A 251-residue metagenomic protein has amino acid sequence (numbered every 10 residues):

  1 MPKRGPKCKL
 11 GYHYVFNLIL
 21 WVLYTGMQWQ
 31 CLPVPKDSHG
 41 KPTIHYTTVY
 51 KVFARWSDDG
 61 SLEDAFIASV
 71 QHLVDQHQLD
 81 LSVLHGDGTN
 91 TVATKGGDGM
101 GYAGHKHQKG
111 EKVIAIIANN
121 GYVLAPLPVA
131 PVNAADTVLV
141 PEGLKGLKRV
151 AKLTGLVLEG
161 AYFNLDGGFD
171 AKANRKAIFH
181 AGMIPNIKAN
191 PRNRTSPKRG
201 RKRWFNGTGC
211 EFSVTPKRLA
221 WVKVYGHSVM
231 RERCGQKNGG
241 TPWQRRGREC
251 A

Functional and structural regions predicted by a protein language model:
M1-A251: Short alpha-helical elements
